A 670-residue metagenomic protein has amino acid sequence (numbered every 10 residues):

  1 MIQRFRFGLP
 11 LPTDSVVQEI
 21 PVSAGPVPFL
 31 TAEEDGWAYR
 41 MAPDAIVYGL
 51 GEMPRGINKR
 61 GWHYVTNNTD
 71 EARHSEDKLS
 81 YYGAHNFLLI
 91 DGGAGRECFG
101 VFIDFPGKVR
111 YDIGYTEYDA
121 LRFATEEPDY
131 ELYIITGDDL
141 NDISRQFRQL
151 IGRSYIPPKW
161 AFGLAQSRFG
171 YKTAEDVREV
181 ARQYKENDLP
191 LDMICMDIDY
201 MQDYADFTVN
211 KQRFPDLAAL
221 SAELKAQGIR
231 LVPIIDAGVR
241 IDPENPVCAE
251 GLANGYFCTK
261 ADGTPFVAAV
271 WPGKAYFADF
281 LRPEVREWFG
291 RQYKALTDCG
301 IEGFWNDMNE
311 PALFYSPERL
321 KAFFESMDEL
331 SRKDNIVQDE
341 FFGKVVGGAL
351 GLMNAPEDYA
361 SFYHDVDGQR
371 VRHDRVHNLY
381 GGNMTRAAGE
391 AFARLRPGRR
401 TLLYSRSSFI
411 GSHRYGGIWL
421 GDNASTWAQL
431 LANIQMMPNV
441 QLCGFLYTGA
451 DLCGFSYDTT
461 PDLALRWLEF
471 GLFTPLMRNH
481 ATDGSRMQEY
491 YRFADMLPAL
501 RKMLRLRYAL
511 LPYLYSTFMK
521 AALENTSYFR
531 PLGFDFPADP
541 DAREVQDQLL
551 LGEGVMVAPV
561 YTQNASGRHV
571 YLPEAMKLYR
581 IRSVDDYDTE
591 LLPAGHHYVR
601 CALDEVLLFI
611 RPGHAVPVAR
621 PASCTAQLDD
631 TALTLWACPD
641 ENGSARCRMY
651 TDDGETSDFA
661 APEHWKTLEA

Functional and structural regions predicted by a protein language model:
M1-A161, R168-F169, A174, A181-E186 (+6 more regions): Catalytic and substrate-binding clefts that recognize carbohydrates or anionic sugar/phosphate headgroups
E33, M41-P43, D91, F102-F105 (+12 more regions): Glycine-rich, histidine-containing beta strand-loop boundary motifs that form or position
Y64-V65, Y81-A84, R178, R286 (+4 more regions): Short, hydrophobic/amphipathic alpha-helical packing segments that form internal helix faces or helix-helix interfaces
S75, L379, T385-T401, S407-I418 (+3 more regions): Catalytic core of carbohydrate-active enzymes
D77-K78, S154-P157, S167-P215, A219-S221: A conserved hydrophobic secondary-structure block that centers on an alpha-helix together with its immediately flanking
Y82-N86, R96-C98, P106, D129 (+10 more regions): Extracellular structured ligand-interaction cores
F87, I143, F147, Y184 (+4 more regions): A residue-level signal for conserved active-site and pocket-lining positions in enzyme catalytic cores
P190-L500, F536: Aromatic- and carboxylate-enriched substrate-binding clefts and catalytic-loop regions of carbohydrate-active enzymes
